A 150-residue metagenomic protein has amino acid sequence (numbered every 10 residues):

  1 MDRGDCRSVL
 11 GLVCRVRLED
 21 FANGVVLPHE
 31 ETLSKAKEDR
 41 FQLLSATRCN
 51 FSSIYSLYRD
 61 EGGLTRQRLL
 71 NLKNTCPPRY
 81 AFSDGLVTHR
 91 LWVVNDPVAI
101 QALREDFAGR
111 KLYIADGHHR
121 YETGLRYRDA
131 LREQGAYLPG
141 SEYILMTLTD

Functional and structural regions predicted by a protein language model:
M1-D150: Surface-exposed, charge/polar-rich loops and edge strands
